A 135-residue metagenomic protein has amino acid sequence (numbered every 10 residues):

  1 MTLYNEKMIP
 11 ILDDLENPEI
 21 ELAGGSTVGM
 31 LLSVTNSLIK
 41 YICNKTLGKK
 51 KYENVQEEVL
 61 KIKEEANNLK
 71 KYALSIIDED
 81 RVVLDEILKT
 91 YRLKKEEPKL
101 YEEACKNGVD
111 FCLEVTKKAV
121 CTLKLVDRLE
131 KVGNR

Functional and structural regions predicted by a protein language model:
L3-I20, N134: Short, hydrophobic/aliphatic alpha-helical segments
K7, I11, V34-Y41, I76-E79 (+2 more regions): Amphipathic, well-ordered alpha-helical segments in soluble domains
N17-K40, R135: Conserved phosphate/anionic-ligand binding catalytic regions in large, soluble enzymes, centered on
A23, T27, V55, I62 (+4 more regions): Residue-level recognition of alpha-helical structural elements
T27-V34, I62, L69-I76, G108-T122: Amphipathic alpha-helix face/heptad-repeat signature
L38-E57: Phosphate-handling active-site elements
K51-I87: A structural-propensity feature for long, helix-poor, extended segments
D80-R135: Amphipathic alpha-helical interface segments
